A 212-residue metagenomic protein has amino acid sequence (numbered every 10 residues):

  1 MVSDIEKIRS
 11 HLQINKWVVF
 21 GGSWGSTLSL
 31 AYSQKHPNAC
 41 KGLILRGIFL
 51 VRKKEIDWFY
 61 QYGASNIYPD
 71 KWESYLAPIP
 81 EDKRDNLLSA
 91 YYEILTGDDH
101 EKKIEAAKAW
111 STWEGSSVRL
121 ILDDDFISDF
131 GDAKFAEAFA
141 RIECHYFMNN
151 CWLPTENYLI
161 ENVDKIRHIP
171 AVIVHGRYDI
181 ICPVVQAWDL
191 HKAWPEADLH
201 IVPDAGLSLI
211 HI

Functional and structural regions predicted by a protein language model:
V2-W17: Conserved acidic catalytic loop of the alpha/beta-hydrolase fold
N15-K54: Conserved hydrolase catalytic core segment
N38-Y91: A catalytic-pocket lid/entrance helix-loop region that shapes and gates access to the active site across common
H145-V163: Active-site nucleophile elbow and catalytic-triad environment of alpha/beta-hydrolase enzymes
I166, I173-H175: Short beta-strand/loop motif that positions the catalytic acidic residue of the alpha/beta-hydrolase fold
I180-Q186: Conserved alpha/beta-hydrolase "acid-adjacent" motif
V202-S208: Histidine-bearing beta->alpha loop at or near hydrolase active sites
H211-I212: Conserved small/polar residues in nucleotide/adenosyl-binding loops
